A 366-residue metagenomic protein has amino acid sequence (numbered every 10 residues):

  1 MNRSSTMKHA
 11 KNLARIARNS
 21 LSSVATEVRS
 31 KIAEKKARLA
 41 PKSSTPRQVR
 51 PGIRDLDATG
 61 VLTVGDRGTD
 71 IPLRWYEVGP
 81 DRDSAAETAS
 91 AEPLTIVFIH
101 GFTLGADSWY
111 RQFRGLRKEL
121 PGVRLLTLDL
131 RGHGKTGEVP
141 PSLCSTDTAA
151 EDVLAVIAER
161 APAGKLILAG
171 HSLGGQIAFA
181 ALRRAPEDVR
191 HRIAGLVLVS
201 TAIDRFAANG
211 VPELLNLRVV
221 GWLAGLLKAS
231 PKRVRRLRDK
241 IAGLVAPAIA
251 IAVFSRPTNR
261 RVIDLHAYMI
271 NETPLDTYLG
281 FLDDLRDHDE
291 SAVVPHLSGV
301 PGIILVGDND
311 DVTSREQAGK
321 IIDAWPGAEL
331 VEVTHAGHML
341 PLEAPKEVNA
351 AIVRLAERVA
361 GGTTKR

Functional and structural regions predicted by a protein language model:
N2-R3, P326-R366: Catalytic active-site module of serine/aspartate enzymes centered on a nucleophile-bearing elbow/loop
N2-V64: An N-terminal hydrophobic leader/cap segment in hydrolases
R74-E138, V156-E159: Conserved HGGG/HGGXW glycine-rich cap/lid loop of the alpha/beta-hydrolase fold
T148-L166: Conserved acidic catalytic loop of the alpha/beta-hydrolase fold
G170, G174, A178: Gly/Ala-rich beta-loop-alpha elbow adjacent to hydrolase catalytic centers
R183, E187-R233: Flexible "cap/lid" loop of the alpha/beta hydrolase fold
P231-H296: Conserved alpha/beta-hydrolase catalytic His-Asp/Glu region
L297-S298, I304-V306, D310: Short beta-strand/loop motif that positions the catalytic acidic residue of the alpha/beta-hydrolase fold
